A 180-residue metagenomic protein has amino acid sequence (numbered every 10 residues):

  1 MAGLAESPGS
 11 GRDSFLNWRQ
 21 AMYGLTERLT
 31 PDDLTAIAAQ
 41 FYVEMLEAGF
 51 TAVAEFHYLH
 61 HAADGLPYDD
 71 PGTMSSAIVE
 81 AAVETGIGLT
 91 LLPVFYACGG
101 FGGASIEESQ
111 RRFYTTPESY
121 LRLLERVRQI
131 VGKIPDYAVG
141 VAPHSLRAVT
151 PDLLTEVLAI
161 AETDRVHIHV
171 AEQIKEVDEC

Functional and structural regions predicted by a protein language model:
G3-G88, E118-I134: Alpha-helical scaffold segments that flank or form the walls of functional sites
H61-C180: Metal-coordinating catalytic core of metallo-dependent amide/deamination hydrolases
